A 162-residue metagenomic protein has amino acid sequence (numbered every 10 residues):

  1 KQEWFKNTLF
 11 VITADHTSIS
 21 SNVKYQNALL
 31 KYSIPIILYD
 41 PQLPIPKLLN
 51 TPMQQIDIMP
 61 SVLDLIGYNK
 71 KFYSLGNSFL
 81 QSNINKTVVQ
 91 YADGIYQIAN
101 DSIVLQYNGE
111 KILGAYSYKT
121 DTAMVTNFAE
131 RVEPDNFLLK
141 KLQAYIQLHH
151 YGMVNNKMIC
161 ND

Functional and structural regions predicted by a protein language model:
K1-D162: Solvent-exposed soluble domains appended to multi-pass membrane proteins
